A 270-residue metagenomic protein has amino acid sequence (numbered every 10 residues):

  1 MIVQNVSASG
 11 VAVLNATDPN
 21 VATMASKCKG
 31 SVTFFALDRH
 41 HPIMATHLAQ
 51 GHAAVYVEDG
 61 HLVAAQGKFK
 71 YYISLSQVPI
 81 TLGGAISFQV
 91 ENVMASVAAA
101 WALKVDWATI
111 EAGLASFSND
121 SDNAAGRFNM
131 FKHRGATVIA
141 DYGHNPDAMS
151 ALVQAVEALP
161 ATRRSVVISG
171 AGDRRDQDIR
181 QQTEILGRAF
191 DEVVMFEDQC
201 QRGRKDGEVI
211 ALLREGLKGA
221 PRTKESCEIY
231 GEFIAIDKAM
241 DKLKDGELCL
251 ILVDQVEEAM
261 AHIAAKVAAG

Functional and structural regions predicted by a protein language model:
M1-T137, G216-G219: Acidic, Mg2+-coordinating active-site environments of NTP-dependent enzymes
K29, I86, A98-A108, A112-G270: ATP-dependent carboxylate-amine ligase
